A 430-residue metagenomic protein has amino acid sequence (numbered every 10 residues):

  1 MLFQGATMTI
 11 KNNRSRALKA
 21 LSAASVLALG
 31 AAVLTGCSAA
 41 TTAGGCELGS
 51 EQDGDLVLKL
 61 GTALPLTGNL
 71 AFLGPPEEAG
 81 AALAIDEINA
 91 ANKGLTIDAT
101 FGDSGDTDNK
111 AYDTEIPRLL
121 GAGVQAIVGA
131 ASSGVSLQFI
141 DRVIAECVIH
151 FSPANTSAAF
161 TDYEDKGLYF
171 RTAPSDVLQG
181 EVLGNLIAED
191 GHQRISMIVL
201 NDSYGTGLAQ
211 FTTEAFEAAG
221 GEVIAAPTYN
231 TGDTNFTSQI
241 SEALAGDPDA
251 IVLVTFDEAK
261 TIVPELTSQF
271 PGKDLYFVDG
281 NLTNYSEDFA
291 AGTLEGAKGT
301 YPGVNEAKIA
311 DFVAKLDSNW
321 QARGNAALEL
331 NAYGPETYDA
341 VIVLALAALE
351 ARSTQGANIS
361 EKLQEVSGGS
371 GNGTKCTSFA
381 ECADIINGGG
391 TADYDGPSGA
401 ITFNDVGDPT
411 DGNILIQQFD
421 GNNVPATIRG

Functional and structural regions predicted by a protein language model:
L2-G430: Extracytosolic ligand-binding ectodomains
